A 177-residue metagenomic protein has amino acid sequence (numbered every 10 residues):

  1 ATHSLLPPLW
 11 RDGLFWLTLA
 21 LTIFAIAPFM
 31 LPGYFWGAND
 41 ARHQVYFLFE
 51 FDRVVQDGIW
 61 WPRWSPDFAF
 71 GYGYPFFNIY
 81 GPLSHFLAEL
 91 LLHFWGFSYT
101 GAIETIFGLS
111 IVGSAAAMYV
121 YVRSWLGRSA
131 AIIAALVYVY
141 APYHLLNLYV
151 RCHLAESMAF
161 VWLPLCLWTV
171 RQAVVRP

Functional and structural regions predicted by a protein language model:
A1-F29: Start-transfer (signal-anchor) and selected internal transmembrane alpha helices of multi-pass inner/ER membrane
W16-A25, I106-P177: Membrane-embedded helix bundles of polyisoprenyl
P28-A38, N147, R151: Juxtamembrane/interface segments at transmembrane-helix termini
G33-F47, Q56-S65, F76-L87: Extracytoplasmic catalytic/substrate-binding loops of multi-pass membrane glycan-assembly enzymes
E50-D57, L83, E89, H93 (+1 more regions): Glycine-rich, acidic and aromatic/proline-enriched surface loops and short helix-turn segments that act as binding
D57, E89-F97, P142, Q172-R176: Conserved helix-loop functional segments at active or binding sites
W64-Y72, V150: Short linear capping/connector segments at secondary-structure termini
N78, P82, F86, F94-G113 (+1 more regions): Loop-to-helix entry region of an early transmembrane alpha helix in multi-pass inner-membrane enzymes
